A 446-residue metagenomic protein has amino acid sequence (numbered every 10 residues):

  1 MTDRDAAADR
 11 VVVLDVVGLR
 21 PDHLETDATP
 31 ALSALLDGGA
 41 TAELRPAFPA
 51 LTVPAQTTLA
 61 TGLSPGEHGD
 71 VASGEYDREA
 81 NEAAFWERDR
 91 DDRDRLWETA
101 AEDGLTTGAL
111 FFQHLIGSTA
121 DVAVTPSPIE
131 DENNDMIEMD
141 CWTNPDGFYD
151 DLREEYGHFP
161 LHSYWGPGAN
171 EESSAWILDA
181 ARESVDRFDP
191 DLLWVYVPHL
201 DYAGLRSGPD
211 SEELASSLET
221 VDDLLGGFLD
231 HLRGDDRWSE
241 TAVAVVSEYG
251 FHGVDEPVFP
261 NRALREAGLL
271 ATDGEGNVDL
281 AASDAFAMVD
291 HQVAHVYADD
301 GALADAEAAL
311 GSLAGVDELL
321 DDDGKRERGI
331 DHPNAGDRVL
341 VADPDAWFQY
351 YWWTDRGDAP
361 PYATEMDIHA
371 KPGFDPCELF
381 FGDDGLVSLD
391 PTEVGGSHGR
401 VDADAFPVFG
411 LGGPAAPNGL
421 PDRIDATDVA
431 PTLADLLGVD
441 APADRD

Functional and structural regions predicted by a protein language model:
M1-A6: Terminal disorder- and signal-encoded targeting elements
A7-V11: Extreme N-terminal starter segment of soluble prokaryotic enzymes
V12-V13, A31, E219-L264, L340 (+1 more regions): Metal-dependent active-site segment of extracytoplasmic phospho-/sulfohydrolases and closely related
P21-H23, L115-D121, D201-L205, H252-D255 (+3 more regions): Short catalytic/ligand-binding loop motif for oxyanion handling, primarily in non-cytosolic enzymes, centered on
L24-E67, G108: Short, structured active-site-proximal loop/turn typified by the sulfatase FGly-forming signature C/S-X-P-X-R
S64-G208, T220, A298, Q349-Y350 (+2 more regions): His/Asp/Glu-rich, glycine-adjacent segments that coordinate divalent cations and/or stabilize oxyanion chemistry on
T106-F111, L192-Y196, V245, L319-D321 (+2 more regions): A structural signal for short, well-ordered beta-strand segments and their strand-loop junctions that often border
A281-T432, L436: Active-site neighborhoods of enzymes that stabilize oxyanions during catalysis
